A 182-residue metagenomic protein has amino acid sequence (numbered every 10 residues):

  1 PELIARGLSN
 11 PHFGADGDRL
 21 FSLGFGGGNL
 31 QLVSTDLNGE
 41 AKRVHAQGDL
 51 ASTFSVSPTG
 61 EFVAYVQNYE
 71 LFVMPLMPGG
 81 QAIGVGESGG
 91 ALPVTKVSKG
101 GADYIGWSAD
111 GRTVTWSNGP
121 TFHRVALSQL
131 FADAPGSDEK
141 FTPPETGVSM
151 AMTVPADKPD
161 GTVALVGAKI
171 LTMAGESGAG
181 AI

Functional and structural regions predicted by a protein language model:
P1-S9, D16, G24-F25, V33-S57 (+4 more regions): Multi-bladed beta-propeller domains
D16-D18, T59-E61, D110-R112: Short coil/turn segments that connect the beta-strands within blades of beta-propeller domains
R19-L23, F62-Y65, V73, T115-S117: Residue position within the beta-strands of beta-propeller blades
G26-N29, E70-L71, T121-H123: Short glycine/acidic-enriched loop and turn motifs that connect beta-strands
S108-E139: Blade-level signature of beta-propeller repeat domains, shared across WD40, Kelch, NHL, RCC1 and BNR/Asp-box propellers
E176-I182: A conserved glycine-rich beta-strand in the N-terminal activation segment of trypsin-fold
